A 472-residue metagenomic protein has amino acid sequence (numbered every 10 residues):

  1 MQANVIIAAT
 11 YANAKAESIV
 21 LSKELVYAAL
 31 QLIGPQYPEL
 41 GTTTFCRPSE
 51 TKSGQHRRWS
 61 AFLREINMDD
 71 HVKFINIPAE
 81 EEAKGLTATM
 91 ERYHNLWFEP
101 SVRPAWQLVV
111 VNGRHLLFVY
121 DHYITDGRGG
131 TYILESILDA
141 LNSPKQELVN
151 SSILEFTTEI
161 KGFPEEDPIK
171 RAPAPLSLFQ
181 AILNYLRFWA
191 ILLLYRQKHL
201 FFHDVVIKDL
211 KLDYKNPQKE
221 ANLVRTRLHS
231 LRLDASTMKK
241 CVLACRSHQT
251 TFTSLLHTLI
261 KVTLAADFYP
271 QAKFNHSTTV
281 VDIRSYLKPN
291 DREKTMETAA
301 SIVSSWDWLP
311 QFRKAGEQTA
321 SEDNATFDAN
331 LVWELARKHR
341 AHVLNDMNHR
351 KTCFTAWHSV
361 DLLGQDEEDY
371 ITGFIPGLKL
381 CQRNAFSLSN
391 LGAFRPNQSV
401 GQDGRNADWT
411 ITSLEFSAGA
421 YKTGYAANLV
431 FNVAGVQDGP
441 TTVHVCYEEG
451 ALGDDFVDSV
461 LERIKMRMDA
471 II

Functional and structural regions predicted by a protein language model:
M1-K170, T253-S254, T258-A266, S399-I472: Non-catalytic N-terminal regions of enzymes
Q2, T42-T44, F98-V109, L176-R232 (+2 more regions): Flexible, Gly/Pro-enriched loop and linker segments at secondary-structure and domain junctions
I7-N13, H229-L233, W306-Q311: Generic detection of short hydrophobic beta-strand segments and adjacent strand-loop junctions
A14, I77-E81, I124-R128, S136-L243 (+3 more regions): Non-catalytic, low-complexity flexible loops and terminal extensions
L30-P48, M238-E293, N348-K351, G435: Hydrophobic "lid/gating" helix adjacent to the active-site nucleophile that controls access to an acyl-thioester pocket
T157-T158, S277-S321: Extended charged low-complexity segments that act as oligomerization/scaffolding linkers
K239, I302-G401: Helical lid/core segments from catalytic subdomains that handle acyl or acyl-like groups
